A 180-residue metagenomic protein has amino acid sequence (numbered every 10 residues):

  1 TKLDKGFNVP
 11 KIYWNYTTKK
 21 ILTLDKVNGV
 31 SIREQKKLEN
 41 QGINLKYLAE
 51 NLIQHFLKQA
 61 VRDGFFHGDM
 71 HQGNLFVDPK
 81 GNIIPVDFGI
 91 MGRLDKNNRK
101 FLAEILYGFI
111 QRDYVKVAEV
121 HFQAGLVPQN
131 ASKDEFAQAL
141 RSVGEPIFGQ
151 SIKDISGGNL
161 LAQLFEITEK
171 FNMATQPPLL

Functional and structural regions predicted by a protein language model:
T1-L180: Conserved catalytic cores of large enzyme domains
